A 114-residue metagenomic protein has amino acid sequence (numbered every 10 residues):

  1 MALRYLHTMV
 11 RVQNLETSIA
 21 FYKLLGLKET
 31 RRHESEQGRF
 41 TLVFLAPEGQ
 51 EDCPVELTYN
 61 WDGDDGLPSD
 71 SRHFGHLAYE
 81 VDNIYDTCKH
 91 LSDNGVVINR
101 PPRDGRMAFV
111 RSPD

Functional and structural regions predicted by a protein language model:
A2, M9-D52: Core segments of cupin and vicinal oxygen chelate
L3, R72, V81-Y85: Short proline/glycine-enriched turn/loop motifs at strand-loop junctions of beta-rich domains
Y5-H7, D70-H76: Eukaryotic phosphotyrosine signaling hubs
Q13, L57-W61: Short beta-strand-to-loop junctions in surface cap/lid or active-site-entrance loops
T30-E34, T41-F44, Y79, Y85-D114: Vicinal oxygen chelate
E48-D52, D62-D64, I84: Short, charged/polar surface micro-motifs in flexible loops or helix N-caps
V55-L57, F74: Short, structured motif recognition centered on aromatic/hydrophobic residues
